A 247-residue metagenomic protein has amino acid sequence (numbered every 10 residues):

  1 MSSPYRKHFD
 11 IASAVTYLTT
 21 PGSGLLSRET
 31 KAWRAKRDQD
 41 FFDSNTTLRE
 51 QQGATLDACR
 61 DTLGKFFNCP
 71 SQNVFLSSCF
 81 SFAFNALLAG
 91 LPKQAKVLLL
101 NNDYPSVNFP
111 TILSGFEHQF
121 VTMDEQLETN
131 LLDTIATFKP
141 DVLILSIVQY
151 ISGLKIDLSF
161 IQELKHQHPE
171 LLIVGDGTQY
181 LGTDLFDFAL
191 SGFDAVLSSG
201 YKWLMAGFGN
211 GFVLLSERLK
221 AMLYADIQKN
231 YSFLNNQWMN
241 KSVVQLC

Functional and structural regions predicted by a protein language model:
M1-C247: Pyridoxal 5′-phosphate
